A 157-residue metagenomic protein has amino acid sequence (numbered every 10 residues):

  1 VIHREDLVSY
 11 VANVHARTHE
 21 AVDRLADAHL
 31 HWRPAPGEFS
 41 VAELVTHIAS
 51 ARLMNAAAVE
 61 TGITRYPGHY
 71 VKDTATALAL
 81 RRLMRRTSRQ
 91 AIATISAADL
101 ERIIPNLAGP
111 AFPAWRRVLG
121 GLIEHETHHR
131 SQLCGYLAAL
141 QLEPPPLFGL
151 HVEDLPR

Functional and structural regions predicted by a protein language model:
V8-H19, D27-Y70, N106-R157: Short, contiguous alpha-helical
T18-A21, M84: Amphipathic alpha-helical packing segments from all-alpha helical-bundle domains
A57-S96: Helix-adjacent hinge/juxtasegments
A93-G109: Acidic catalytic patch
